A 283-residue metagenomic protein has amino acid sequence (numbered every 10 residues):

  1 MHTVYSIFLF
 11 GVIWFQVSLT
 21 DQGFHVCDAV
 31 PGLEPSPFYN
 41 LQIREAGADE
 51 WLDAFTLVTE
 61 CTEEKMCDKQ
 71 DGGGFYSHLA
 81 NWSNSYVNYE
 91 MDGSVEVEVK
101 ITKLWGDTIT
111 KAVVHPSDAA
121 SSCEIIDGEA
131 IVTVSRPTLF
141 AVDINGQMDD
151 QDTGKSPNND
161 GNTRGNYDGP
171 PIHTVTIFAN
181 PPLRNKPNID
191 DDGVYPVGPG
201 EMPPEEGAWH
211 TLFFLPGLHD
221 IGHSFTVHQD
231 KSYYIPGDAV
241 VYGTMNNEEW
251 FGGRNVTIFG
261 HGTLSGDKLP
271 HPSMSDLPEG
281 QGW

Functional and structural regions predicted by a protein language model:
M1-Q16: Fungal secretory targeting signals
V17-W283: Extracellular/periplasmic carbohydrate-active domains that bind, remodel, or depolymerize complex polysaccharides
